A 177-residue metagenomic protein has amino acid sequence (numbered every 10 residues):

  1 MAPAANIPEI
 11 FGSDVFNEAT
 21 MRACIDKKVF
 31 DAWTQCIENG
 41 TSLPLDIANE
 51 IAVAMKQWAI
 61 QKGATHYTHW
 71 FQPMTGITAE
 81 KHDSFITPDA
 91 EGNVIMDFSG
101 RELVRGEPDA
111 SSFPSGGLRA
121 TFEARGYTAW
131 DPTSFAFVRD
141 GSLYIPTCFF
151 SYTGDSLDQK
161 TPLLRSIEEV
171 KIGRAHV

Functional and structural regions predicted by a protein language model:
P3-G100, V104-F122: Histidine/acidic residue-rich metal-binding segments in metalloenzymes
A124-G126: Gram-negative host-targeted secretion-system effectors, predominantly Type III and Type IV, recognized via long
T128-H176: Glycine-rich, acidic/polar active-site loops that bind/position phosphate-bearing ligands
